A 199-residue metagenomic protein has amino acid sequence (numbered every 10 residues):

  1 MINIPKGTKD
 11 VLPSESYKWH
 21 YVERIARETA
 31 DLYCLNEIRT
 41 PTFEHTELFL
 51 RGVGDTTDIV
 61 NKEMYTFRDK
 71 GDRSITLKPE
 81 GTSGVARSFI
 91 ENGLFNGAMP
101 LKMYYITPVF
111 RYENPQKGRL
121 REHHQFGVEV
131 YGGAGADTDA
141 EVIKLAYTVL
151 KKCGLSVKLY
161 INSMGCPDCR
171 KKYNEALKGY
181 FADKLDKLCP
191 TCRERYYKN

Functional and structural regions predicted by a protein language model:
M1-N199: Extended, charged alpha-beta segments that form solvent-exposed binding/catalytic grooves in nucleic-acid-handling
